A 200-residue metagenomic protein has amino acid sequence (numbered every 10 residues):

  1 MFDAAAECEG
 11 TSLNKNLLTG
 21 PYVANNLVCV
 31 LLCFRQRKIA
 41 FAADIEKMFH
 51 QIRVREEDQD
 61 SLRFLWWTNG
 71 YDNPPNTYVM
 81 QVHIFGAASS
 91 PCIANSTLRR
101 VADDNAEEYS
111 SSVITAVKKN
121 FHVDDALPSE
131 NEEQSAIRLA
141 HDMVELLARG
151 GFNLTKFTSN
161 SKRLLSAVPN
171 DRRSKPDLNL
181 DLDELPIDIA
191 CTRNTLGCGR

Functional and structural regions predicted by a protein language model:
M1-R200: Conserved acidic
